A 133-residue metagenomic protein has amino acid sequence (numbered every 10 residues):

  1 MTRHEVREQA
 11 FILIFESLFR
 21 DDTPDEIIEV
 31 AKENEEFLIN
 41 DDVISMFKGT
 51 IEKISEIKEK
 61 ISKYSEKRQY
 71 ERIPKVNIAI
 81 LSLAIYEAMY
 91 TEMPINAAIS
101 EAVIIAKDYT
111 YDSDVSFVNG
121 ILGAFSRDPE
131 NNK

Functional and structural regions predicted by a protein language model:
M1-V115, N119-K133: N-terminal interaction/assembly modules
